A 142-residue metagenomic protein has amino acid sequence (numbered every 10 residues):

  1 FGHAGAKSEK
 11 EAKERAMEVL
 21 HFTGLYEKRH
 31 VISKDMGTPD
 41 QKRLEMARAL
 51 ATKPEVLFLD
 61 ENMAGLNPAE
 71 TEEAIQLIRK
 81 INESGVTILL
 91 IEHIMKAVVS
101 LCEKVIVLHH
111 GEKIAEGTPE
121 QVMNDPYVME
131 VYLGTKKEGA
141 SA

Functional and structural regions predicted by a protein language model:
F1-A142: Glycine-rich phosphate-binding loops of nucleotide-dependent enzymes
